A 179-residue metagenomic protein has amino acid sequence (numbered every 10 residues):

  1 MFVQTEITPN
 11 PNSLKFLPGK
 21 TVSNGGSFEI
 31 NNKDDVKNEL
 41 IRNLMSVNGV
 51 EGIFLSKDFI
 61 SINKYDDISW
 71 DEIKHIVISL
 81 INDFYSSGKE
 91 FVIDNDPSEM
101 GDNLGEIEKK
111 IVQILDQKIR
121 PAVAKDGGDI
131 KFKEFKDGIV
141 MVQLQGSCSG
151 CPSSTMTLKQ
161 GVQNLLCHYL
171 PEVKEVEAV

Functional and structural regions predicted by a protein language model:
M1-V179: Domain-level signature for proteins that mediate thiol-based redox and metal-cofactor handling
